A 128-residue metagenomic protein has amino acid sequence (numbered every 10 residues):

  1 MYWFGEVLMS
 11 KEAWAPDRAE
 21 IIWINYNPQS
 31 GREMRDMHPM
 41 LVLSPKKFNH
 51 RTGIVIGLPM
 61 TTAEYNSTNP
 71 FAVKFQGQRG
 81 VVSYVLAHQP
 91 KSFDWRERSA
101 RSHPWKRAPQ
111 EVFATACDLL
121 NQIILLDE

Functional and structural regions predicted by a protein language model:
Y2-E6, G77-E128: C-terminal terminal-subdomain/extension
N27-G31: Short, charged beta-turn/beta-strand-edge "cap" motif at the junction between a beta-strand and an adjacent loop
E33-M37, L41-G77: Compact nucleic-acid interaction/catalytic patches
